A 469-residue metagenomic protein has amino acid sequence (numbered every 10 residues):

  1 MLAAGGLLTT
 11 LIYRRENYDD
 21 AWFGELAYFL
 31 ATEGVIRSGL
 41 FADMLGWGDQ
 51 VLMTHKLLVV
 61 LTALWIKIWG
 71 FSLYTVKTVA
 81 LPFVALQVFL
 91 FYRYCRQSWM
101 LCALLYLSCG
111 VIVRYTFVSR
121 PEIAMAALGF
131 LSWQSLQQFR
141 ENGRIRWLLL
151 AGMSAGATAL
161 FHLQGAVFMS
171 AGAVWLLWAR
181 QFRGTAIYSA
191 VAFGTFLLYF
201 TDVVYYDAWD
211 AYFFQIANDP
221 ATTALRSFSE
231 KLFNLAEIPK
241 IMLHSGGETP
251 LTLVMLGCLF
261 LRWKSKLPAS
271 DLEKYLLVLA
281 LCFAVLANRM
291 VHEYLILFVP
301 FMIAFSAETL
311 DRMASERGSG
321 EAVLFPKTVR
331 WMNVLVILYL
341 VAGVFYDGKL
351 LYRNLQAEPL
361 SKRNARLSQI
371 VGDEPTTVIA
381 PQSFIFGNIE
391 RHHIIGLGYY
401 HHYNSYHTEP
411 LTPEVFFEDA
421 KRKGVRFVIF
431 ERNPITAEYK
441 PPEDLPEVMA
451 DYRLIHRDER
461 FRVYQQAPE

Functional and structural regions predicted by a protein language model:
G5-G6, F23-M53, L57-V60, A208: Extracytosolic helix-loop segments that constitute the early lumenal/periplasmic catalytic or substrate-binding loops
N17, F117-A124, V291: Short acidic/glycine- and proline-prone juxtamembrane loop motifs at membrane-interface regions of multi-pass membrane
K56-V60, L64, I68-L86, Y115: Loop-to-helix entry region of an early transmembrane alpha helix in multi-pass inner-membrane enzymes
L86-L90, L176, H244-A269, K274-C282 (+2 more regions): Hydrophobic, aromatic-rich transmembrane alpha-helices and their immediate juxtamembrane boundary segments
R93-S98, F130-L150, T158, F260-L267 (+1 more regions): Membrane-interface transmembrane helices that cradle and orient dolichyl/undecaprenyl
A103, R114, W147-H162, M169-V174 (+2 more regions): Membrane-interface alpha helices of multi-pass inner-membrane proteins
T185-R226, G247-T249: Membrane-lumen/periplasm interface segments of specific transmembrane helices in polyprenyl phosphate-linked
A357, S368-S405, F417, V425-A437 (+1 more regions): Short periplasmic/luminal acceptor-recognition loop of GT-C membrane glycosyltransferases, typified by
